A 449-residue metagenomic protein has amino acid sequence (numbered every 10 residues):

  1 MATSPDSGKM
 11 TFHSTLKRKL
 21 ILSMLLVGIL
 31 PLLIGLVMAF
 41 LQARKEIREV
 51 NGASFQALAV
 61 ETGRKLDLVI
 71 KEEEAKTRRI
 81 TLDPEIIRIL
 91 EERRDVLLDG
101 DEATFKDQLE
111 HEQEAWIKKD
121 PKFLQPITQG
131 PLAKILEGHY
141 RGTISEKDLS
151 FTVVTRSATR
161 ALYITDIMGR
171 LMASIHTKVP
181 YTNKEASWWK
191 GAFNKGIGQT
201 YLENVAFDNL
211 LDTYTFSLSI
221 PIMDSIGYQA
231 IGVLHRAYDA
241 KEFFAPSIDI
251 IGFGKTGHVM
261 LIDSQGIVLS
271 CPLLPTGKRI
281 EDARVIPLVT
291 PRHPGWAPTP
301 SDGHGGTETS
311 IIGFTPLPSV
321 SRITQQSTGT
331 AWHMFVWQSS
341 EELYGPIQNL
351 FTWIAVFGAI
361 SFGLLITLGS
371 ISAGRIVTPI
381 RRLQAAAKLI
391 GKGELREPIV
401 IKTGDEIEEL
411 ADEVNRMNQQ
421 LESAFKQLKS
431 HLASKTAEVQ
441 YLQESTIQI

Functional and structural regions predicted by a protein language model:
F12-S14, K45-I47, F243-I248, T324-Q325 (+1 more regions): Membrane-interface helix-start motif
S14-K45, A53, A355-I360: Extreme N-terminal signal-anchor transmembrane helix of membrane signaling/transducer proteins, especially in bacteria
K17, S23, F40, R44 (+1 more regions): Cytoplasmic juxtamembrane amphipathic helix immediately C-terminal to a transmembrane segment
L41-A75, T81: Juxtamembrane membrane-water interface segments immediately C-terminal to a transmembrane helix
E72-R93, D99-D107, G138-L171, I197-Q199 (+2 more regions): Short N-terminal helix-loop-first-beta-strand/juxtamembrane motif that initiates sensory/input modules
Q129-I250, D302-T307: Extracytoplasmic/periplasmic ligand-binding sensor regions of membrane-associated signaling proteins
I280-T352: Extracellular/periplasmic juxtamembrane segments that couple receptor/chemosensory ectodomains to their
K388-L389, K402-S434: Amphipathic coiled-coil signaling helices used for dimeric signal transmission
